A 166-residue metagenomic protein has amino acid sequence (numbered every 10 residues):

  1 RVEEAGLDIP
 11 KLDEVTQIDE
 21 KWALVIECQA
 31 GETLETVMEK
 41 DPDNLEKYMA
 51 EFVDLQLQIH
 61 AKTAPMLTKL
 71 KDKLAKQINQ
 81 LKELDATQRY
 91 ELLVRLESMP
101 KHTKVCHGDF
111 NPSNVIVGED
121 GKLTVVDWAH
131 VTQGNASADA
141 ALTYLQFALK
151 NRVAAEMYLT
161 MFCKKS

Functional and structural regions predicted by a protein language model:
R1-K69, E83, P100: ATP-binding pocket architecture of kinase catalytic cores
Y48, A136-D139: An acidic site on a long C-lobe helix of protein kinase domains
E51-Q58, E91, L142, M161: Alpha-helical elements of Rossmann-like donor-binding domains used by nucleotide-donor carbohydrate transfer enzymes
A61-G108, G118-E119, T124: An alpha-helical support segment within catalytic cores of ATP-dependent transferases
S113-N114: Conserved protein-kinase catalytic-loop position immediately C-terminal to the HRD catalytic Asp
D127-V131: Activation of the activation-loop gatekeeper triad in protein kinase-fold domains
A140-S166: Active-site activation/catalytic loop segments of kinase-like enzymes and analogous catalytic loops in related
